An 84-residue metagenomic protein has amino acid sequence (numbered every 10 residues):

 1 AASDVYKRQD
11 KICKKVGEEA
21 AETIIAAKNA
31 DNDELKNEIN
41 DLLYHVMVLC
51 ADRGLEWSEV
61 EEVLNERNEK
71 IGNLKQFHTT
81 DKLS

Functional and structural regions predicted by a protein language model:
A1-Y6: Short, small-residue-biased leader/transition segments that mark boundaries at the very start of proteins
K7, V16, I71: Short glycine-rich loop/turn motifs that provide flexible caps or phosphate-binding loops at active sites
R8, I12, D31-E34: Conserved acidic
K11-K14, F77: N-terminal "mature-chain" segments and other terminal, solvent-exposed stretches
V16-I24, N32-G54: An amphipathic alpha-helical micro-motif enriched in hydrophobic residues with embedded/adjacent acidic residues
A30-D31, N37-E38, K75, D81: Short leucine-rich amphipathic alpha-helices used at interfaces
L55-S84: C-terminal end-helix/capping segment
